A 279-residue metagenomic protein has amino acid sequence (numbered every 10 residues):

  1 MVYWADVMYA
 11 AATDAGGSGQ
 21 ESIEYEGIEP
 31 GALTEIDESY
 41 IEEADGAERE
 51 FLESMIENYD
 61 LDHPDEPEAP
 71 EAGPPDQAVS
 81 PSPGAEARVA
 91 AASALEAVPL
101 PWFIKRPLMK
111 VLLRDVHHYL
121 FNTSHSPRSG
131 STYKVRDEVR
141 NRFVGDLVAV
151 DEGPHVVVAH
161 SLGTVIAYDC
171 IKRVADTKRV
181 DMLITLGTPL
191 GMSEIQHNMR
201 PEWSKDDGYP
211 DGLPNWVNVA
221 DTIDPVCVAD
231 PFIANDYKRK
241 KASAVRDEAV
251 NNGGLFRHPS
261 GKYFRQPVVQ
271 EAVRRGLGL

Functional and structural regions predicted by a protein language model:
M1-A5, Y9-D14, G84-V158, L162-L279: Lipid deacylating catalytic domains
M1-M109: Non-catalytic, alpha-helical, charged scaffold/linker segments that couple or flank catalytic or architectural cores
